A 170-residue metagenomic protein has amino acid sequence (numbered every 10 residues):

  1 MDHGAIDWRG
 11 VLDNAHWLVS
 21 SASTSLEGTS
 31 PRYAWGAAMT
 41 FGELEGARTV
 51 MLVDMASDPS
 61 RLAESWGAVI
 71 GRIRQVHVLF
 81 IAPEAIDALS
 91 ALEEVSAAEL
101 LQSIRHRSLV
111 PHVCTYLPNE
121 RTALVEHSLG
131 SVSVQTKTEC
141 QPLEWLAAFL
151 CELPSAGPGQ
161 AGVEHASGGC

Functional and structural regions predicted by a protein language model:
M1-L143, A147-C170: Ribokinase/PfkB-type carbohydrate-kinase core domain
